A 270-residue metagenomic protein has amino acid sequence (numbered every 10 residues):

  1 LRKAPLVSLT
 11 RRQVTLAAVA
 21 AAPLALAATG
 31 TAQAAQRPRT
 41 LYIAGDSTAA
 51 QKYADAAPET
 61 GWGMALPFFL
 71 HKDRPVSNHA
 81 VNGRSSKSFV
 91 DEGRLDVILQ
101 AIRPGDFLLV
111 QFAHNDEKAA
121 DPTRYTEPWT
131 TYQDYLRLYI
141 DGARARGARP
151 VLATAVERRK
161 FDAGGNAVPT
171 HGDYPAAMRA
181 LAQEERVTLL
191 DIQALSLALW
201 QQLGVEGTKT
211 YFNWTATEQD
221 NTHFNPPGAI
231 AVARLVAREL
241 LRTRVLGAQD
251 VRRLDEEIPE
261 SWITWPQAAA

Functional and structural regions predicted by a protein language model:
L1-L9, A20-L24: N-terminal secretory signal peptides
L24-T31: C-terminal segment of classical bacterial N-terminal signal peptides
Q33-A80, D96-P104: Serine-esterase "nucleophile elbow" of acetyl-processing enzymes
D46, V81-S86, N115-D116: Active-site neighborhood of divalent metal-dependent phosphoester/pyrophosphate hydrolases
H79-G83, R124-Y125: Short, basic, glycine/proline-bearing loop/turn elements
S85-G93: Structural motif
R94-P226, I230-R253, T264-A268: Alpha-helical cap/lid subdomain in secreted, periplasmic, or secretory-pathway luminal O-acyl-processing enzymes
